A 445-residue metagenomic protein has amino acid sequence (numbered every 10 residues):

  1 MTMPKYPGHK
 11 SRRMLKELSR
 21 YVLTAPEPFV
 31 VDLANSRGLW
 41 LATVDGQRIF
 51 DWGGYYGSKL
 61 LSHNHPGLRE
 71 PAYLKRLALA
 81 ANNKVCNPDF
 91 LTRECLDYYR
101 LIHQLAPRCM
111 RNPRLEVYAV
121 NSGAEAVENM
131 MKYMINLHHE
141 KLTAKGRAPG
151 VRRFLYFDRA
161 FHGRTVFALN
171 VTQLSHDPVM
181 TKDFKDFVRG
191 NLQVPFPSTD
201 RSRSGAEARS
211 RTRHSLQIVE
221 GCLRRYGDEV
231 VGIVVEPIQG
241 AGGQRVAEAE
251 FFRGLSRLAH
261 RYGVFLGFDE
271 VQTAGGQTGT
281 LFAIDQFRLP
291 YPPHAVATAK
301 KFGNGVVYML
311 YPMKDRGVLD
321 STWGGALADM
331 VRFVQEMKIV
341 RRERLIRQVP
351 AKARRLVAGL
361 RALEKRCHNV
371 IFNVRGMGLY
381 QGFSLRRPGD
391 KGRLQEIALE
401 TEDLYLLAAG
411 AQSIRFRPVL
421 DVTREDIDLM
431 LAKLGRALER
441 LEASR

Functional and structural regions predicted by a protein language model:
M1-R445: Conserved N-terminal phosphate-binding loop of PLP-dependent enzymes in the Aspartate aminotransferase
